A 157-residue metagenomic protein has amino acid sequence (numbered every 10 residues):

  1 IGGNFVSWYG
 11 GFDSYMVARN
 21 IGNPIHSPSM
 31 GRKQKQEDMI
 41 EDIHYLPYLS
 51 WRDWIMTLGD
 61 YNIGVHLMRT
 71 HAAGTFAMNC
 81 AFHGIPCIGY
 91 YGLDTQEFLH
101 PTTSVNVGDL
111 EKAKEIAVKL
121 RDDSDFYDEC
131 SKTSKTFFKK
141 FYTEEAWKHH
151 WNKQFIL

Functional and structural regions predicted by a protein language model:
I1-W51: Conserved catalytic-core segment of nucleotide-activated headgroup transferases in glycan assembly
S7, A72-A73: Short glycine-rich, flexible loops that bind phosphorylated cofactors or substrates
S50-Y61, F82: Short acidic alpha-helix that forms the nucleotide-activated donor recognition element in Leloir-type transferases
I55, A77-H83, Q96: Short alpha-helical segment that forms part of, or immediately flanks, the ligand-binding pocket in carbohydrate-active
G59-A72, I85: Acidic donor-binding loop of glycosyltransferase active sites
R69, I85, G89-Q96: Short glycine-rich donor-binding/catalytic loop of glycosyltransferases that coordinates the nucleotide-sugar
P101-E111, K119-S124: Conserved acidic donor-binding segment of nucleotide-sugar-dependent glycosyltransferases
D122-I156: A charged, aromatic-enriched C-terminal amphipathic alpha-helix characteristic of glycosyltransferases across folds
